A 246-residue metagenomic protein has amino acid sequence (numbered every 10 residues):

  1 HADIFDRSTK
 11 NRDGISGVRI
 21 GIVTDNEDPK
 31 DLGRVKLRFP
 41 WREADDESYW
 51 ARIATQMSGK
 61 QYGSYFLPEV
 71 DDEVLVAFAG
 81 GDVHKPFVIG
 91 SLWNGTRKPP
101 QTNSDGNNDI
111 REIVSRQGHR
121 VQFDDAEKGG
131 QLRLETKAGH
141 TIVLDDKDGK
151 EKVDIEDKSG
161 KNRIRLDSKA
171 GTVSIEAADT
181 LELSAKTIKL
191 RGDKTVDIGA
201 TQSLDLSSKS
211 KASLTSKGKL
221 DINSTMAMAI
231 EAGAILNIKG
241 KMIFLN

Functional and structural regions predicted by a protein language model:
H1-N246: Amphipathic alpha-helical and helix-coil boundary elements used as assembly and membrane-proximal scaffolds
